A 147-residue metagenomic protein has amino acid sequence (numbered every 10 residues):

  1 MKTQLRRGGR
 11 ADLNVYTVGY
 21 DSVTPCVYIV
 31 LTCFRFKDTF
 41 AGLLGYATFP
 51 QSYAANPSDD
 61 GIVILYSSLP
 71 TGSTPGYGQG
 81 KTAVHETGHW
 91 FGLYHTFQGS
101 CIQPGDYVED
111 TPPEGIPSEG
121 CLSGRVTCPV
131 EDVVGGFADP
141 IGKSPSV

Functional and structural regions predicted by a protein language model:
M1-G120, G124: Metzincin-family zinc-dependent endopeptidase catalytic domain
E119-G136: Short, basic, helix/turn surface patches
D132-V147: Extracellular low-complexity, Gly/Ser/Thr-rich intrinsically disordered linkers and protease-sensitive activation/hinge
